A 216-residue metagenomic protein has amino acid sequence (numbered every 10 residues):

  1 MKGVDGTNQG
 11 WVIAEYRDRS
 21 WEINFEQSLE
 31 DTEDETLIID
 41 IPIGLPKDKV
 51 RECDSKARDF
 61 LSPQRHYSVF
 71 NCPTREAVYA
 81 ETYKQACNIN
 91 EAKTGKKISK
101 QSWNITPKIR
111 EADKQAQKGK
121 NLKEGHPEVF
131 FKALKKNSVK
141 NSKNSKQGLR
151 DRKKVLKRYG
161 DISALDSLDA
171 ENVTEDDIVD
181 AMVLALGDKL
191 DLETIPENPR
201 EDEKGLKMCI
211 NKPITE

Functional and structural regions predicted by a protein language model:
M1-K2, G6-M182, G187-E216: Phosphate- and other anionic-substrate recognition elements at nucleic-acid/protein interfaces
